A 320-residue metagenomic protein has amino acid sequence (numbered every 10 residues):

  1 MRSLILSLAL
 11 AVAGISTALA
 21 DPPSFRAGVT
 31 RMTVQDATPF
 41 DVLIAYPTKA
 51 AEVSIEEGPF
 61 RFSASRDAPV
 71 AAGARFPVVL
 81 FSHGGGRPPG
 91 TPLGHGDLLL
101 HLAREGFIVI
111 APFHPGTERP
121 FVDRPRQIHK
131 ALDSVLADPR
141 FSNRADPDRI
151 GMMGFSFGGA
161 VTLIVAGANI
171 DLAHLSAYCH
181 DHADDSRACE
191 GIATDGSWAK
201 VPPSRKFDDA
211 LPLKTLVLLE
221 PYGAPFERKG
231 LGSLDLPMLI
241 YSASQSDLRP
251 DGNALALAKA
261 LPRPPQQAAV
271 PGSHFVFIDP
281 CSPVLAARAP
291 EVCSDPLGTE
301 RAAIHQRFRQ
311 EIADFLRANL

Functional and structural regions predicted by a protein language model:
D21-V79: Domain-level recognition of soluble alpha/beta enzyme cores, biased toward histidine phosphatases/phosphomutases
E52, S63-P120, S246-P250: Short substrate-entry loop that stabilizes the transition state in hydrolases
E118-G151, A160-I164, A173-C189, A193 (+1 more regions): Alpha/beta-hydrolase active-site loop
A224-P225, S244-R249, F275: Acidic catalytic loop of the alpha/beta-hydrolase fold
L234, I240-S242: Short beta-strand/loop motif that positions the catalytic acidic residue of the alpha/beta-hydrolase fold
L236, D247-A260: Short alpha-helix in the alpha/beta-hydrolase fold that links the catalytic acid
L261-V292: Catalytic histidine neighborhood in serine/cysteine hydrolases with alpha/beta-hydrolase-type architecture
P283-L320: Catalytic active-site module of serine/aspartate enzymes centered on a nucleophile-bearing elbow/loop
